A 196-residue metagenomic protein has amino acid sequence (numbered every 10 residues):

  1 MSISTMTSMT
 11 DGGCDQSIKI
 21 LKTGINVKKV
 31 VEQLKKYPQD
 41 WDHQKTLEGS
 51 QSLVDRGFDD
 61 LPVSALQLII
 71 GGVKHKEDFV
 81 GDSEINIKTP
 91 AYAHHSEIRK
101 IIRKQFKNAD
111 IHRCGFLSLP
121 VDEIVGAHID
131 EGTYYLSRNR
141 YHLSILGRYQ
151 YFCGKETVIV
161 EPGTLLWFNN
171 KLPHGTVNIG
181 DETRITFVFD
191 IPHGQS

Functional and structural regions predicted by a protein language model:
M1-F106: Non-heme Fe(II)/2-oxoglutarate
A109-I111, P120-D122, L136-R140, L146-R148: Short connector loops at helix/strand junctions that flank enzyme active sites, especially segments positioning acidic
F116-Y134: Conserved short histidine dyad/triad with adjacent acidic residue
G126, H142-E161: A short beta-strand-loop-beta hairpin characteristic of the jelly-roll/cupin
T133, T157-I159, T183: Short, surface-exposed beta-strand-loop junctions and turns on beta-sheet-rich folds
N139-S144, L165-W167, D181-S196: A short hydrophobic beta-strand segment most commonly corresponding to one strand of the jelly-roll/cupin
I159-P173: Conserved metal-binding segment of the jelly-roll/cupin
T176-G180: Asparagine-centered strand-capping/turn motif at beta-strand->loop junctions
